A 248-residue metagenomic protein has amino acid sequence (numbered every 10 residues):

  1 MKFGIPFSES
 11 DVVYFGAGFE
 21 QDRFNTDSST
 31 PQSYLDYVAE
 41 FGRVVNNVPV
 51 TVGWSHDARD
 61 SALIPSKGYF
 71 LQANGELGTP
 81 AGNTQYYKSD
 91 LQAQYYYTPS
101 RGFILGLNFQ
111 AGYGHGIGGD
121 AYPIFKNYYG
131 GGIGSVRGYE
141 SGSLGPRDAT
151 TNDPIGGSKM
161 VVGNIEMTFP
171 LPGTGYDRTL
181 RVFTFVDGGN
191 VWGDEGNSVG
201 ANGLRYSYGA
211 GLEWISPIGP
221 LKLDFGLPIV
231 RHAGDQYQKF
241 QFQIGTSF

Functional and structural regions predicted by a protein language model:
K2-G4, S61-A62: A generic local secondary-structure boundary/capping motif
I5, V48, F169, S216-G219 (+1 more regions): Hydrophobic alpha-helix-in-membranes signature
P6-V12: Mature, solvent-exposed C-terminal subdomains and processed small-chain segments of exported/organellar
V12-G18: Short beta-strand elements
G18-L180, T184-G188, W192-D194, G234 (+1 more regions): C-terminal outer-membrane beta-barrel translocator/porin domains of Gram-negative envelope proteins and their
I133, R137, G193-F248: C-terminal beta-signal and terminal closure region of outer-membrane beta-barrel proteins
